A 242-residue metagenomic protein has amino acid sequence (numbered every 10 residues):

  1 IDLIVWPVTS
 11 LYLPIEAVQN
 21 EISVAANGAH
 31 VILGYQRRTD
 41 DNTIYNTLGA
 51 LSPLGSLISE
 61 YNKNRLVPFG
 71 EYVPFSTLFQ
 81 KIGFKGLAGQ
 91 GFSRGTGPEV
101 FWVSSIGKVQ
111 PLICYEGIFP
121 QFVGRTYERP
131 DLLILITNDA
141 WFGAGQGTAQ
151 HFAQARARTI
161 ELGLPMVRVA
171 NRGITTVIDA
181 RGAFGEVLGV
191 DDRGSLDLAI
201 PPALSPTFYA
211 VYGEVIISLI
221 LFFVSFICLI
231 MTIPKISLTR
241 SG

Functional and structural regions predicted by a protein language model:
I1-Y212: Soluble catalytic domains of enzymes that build or remodel membrane lipids, polysaccharides, and related
A210-I236: Selective detector of the "anchor" transmembrane alpha-helix that sits immediately C-terminal
S237-G242: Short, charged juxtamembrane terminal tails flanking transmembrane helices
